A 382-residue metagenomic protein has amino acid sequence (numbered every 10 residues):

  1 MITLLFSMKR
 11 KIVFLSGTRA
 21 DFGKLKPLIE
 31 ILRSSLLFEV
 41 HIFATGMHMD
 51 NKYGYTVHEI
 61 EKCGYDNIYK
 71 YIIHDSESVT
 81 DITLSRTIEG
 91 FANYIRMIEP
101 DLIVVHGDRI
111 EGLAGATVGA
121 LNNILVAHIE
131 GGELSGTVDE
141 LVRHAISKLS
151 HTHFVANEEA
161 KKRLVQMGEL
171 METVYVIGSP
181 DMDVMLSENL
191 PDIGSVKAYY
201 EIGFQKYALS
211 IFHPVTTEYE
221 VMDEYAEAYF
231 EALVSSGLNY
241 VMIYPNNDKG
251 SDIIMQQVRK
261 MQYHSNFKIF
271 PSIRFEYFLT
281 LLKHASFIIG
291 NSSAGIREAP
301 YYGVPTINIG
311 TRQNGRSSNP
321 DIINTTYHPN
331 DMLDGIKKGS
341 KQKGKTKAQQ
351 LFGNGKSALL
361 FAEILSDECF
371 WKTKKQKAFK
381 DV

Functional and structural regions predicted by a protein language model:
K11-S16, D21-R33, Y71-M171: Active-site and donor-binding regions of nucleotide-sugar-utilizing enzymes
E39-T83, G90: Conserved nucleotide-sugar phosphate-binding/catalytic loop shared by glycosyltransferases and other
M49, I60, P191-H284: Donor-nucleotide binding loops and adjacent catalytic segments primarily of GT-B fold Leloir glycosyltransferases
M49-N51, S150-M222: A nucleotide-sugar donor-handling region in carbohydrate enzymes
V105-H106, L113, H128, H153 (+1 more regions): A donor-sugar binding/catalytic signature common to diverse glycosyltransferases and related nucleotide-sugar
H106, A156-N157, I177, I243 (+1 more regions): Replace "coordinates the UDP/GDP/TDP-sugar" with "coordinates nucleotide-activated sugar donors
P300-T346: Nucleotide-sugar donor-binding patch of glycosyltransferase catalytic domains
S340-V382: C-terminal amphipathic helix plus adjacent low-complexity, charged tail appended to glycosyltransferase catalytic
